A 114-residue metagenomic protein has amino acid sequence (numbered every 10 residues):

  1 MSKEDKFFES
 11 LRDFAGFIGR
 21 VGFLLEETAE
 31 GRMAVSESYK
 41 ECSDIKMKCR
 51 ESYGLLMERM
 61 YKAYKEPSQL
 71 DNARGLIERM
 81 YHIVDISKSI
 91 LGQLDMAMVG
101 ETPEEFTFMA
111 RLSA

Functional and structural regions predicted by a protein language model:
M1-A114: Cytosolic, long alpha-helical scaffolding segments
